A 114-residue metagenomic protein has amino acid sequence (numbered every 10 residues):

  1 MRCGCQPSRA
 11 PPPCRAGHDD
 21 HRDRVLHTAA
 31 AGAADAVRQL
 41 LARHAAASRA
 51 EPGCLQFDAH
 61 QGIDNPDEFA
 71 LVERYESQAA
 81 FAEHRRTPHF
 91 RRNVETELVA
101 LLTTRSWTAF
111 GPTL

Functional and structural regions predicted by a protein language model:
R2-G17, D58-N65, N93-L114: Glycine-rich beta-strand-turn "strand-cap" elements at beta-sheet edges
S8-A10, A16-A33: Acidic, proline/serine/threonine- and glycine-rich low-complexity intrinsically disordered segments
A16, G32-D35, P66, R85-H89 (+1 more regions): Residues at secondary-structure transition points
D19-H21, A36, P52-C54, A70: Short, flexible segments with low predicted structural confidence
H21-H27, D58-R85: Short, well-ordered beta-strand segments in beta-rich or mixed alpha/beta enzyme and ligand-binding folds
H27-T28, D35-A36, L40-H44, H89-F90: Hydrophobic/basic alpha-helical segments enriched in Actinobacteria
D35-V37, D67-F69, L102: Short acidic, gly/pro-rich beta-turn/loop elements at beta-sheet edges and active-site/ligand-binding grooves
R43, A47-L55, R74-T108: An amphipathic, aromatic/His-enriched active-site/gating alpha helix that lines ligand/cofactor pockets
